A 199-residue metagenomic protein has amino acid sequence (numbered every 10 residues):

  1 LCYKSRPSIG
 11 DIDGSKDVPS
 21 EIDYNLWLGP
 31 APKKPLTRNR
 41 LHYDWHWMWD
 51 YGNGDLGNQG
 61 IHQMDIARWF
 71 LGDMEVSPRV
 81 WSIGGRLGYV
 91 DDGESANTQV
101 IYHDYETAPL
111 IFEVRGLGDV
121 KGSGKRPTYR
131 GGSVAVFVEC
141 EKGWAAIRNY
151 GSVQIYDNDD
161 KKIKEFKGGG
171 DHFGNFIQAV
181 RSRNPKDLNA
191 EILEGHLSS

Functional and structural regions predicted by a protein language model:
C2-G54, N58-S199: Contiguous beta-strand/loop segments that form the cofactor/metal-binding neighborhood of enzyme cores
